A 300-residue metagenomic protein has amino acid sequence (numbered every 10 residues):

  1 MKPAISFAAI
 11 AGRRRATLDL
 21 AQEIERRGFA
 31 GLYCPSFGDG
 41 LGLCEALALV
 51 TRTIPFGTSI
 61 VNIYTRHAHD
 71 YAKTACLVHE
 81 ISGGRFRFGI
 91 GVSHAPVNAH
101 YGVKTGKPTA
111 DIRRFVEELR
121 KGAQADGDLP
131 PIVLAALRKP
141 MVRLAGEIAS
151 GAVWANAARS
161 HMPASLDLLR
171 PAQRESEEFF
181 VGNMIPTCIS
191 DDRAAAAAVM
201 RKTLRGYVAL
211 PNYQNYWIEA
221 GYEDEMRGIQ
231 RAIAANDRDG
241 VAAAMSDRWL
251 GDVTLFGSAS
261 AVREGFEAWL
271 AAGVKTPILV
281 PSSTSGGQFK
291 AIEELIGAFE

Functional and structural regions predicted by a protein language model:
M1-E300: Active-site-adjacent structural elements that line small-molecule/cofactor binding pockets in enzymes
